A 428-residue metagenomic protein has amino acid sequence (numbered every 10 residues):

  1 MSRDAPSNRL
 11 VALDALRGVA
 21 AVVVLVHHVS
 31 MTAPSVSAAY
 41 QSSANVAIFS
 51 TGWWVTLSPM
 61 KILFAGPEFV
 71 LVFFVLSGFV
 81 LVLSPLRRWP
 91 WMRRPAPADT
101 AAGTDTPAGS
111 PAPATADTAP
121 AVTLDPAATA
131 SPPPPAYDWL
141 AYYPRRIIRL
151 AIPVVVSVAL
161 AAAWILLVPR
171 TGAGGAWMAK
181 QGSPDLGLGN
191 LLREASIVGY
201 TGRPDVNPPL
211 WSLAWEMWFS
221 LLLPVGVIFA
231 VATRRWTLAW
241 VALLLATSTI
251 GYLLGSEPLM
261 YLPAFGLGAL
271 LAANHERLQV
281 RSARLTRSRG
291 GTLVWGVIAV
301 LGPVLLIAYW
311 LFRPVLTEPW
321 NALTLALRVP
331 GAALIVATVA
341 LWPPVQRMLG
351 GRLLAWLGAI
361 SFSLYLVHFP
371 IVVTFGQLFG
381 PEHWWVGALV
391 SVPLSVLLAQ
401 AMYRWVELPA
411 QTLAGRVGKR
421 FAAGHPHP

Functional and structural regions predicted by a protein language model:
M1-S7, D99-T129, K419-P428: Actinobacteria-biased recognition of intrinsically disordered, low-complexity terminal regions
S2-A12, V26-G66, L83-P95, D125-P134 (+6 more regions): Alpha-helical transmembrane segments in multi-pass integral membrane proteins
N8-A21, R146, A151-I152: Alpha-helical transmembrane segments and their helix-start/interface "positive-inside/aromatic belt" motifs in integral
D14, Y142, S212-A214, Y365: Short alpha-helical catalytic segment bearing the HExxH-like zincin motif of zinc-dependent metalloproteases
V19, S30, A214, W218 (+1 more regions): Active-site His/Glu-centered metal-binding helix of metallohydrolases
A44-T56, P95-P97, A130-L140, L150-M217 (+2 more regions): Membrane-interface helix-loop-helix regions
A65-V70, F74, L81-G103, T118-R170 (+9 more regions): Transmembrane alpha-helical segments and their boundary/interface "anchor" motifs in multi-pass integral membrane
P67-V70, I148-V158, W164-L166, G187-S256 (+3 more regions): Hydrophobic alpha-helical segments with transmembrane-like composition
